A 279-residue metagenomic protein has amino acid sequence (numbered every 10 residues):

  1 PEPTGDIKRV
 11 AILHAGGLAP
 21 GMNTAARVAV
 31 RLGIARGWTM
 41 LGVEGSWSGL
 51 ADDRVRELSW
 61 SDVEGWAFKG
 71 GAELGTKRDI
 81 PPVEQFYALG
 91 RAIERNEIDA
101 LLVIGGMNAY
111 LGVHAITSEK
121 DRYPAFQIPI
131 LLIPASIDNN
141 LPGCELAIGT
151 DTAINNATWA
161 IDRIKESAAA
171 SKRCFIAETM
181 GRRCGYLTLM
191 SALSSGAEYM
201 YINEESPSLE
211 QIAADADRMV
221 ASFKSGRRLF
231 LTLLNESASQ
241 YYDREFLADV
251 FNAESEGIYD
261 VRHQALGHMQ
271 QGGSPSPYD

Functional and structural regions predicted by a protein language model:
P1-T4, L50-D99, N108-Y110, I137 (+2 more regions): Glycine-rich oxoanion-binding loops at beta->alpha junctions
P3-A51: N-terminal phosphate-binding or glycine-rich loops at protein starts, especially the Walker A/P-loop of NTPases
R9-G17, M22, D99-N108, I176-A177: A short, small-residue-rich loop immediately preceding and capping a beta-strand
A15-G17, V43-G49, R78-D79, G106-M107 (+4 more regions): Short, ordered loop/turn segments at secondary-structure junctions
M22-A26, A51-E57, Q85-Y87, G112-T117 (+5 more regions): Short acidic, glycine/serine/threonine-rich loops at helix termini
M40, A92, A100-G105, L111-Q127 (+1 more regions): Accessory alpha-helical/coil subdomains and C-terminal extensions that flank or cap enzyme catalytic cores
Y259, H268-D279: Catalytic, metal-anchored helix/loop core of enzyme active sites in primary metabolism
